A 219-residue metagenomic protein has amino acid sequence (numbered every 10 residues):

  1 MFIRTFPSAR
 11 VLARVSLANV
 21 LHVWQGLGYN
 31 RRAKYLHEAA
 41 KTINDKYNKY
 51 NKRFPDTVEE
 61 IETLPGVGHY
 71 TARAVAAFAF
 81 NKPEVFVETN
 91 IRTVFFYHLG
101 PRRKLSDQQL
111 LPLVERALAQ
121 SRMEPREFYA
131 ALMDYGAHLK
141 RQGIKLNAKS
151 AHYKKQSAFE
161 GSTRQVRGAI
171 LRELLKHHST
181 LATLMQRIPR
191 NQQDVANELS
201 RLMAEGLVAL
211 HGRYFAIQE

Functional and structural regions predicted by a protein language model:
M1-Q165, H177-H178, M185-Q193: Catalytic cores of DNA base-excision repair glycosylases
A40, Q218-E219: Short secondary-structure capping/turn micro-motifs that flank functional sites
V75, N197-R201, A216-Q218: Residues in the recognition helix of alpha-helical DNA-binding motifs
S162-R167, A216-Q218: Accessory DNA-binding and partner-docking regions appended to nucleic-acid-acting proteins, especially the terminal
L174: Core nucleotide-handling region used for phosphoryl-transfer chemistry
P189-M203: Short amphipathic alpha-helical interaction segments
M203-F215: A short, conserved structural fragment
